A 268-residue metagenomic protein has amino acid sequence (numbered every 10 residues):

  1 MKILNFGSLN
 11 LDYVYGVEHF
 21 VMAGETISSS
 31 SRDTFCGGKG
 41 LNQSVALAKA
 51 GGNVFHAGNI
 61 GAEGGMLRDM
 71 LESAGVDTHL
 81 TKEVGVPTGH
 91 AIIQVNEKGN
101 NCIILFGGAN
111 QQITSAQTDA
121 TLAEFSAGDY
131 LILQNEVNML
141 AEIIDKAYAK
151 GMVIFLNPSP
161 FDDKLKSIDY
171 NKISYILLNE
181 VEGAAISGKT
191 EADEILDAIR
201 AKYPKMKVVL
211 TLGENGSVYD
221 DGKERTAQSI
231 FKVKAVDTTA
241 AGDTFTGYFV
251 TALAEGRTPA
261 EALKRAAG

Functional and structural regions predicted by a protein language model:
M1-A23: Positively charged, low-complexity intrinsically disordered leader regions
K2-I3, A23-H90: Substrate-binding N-lobe of the ribokinase-like
I3-L4, D163, A192-G268: Conserved phosphate-binding/catalytic region of the ribokinase-like
L47, N179, G242: Short, conserved phosphate/pyrophosphate- and ester-handling motifs at nucleotide-, phospho-/glycolipid
A48-K49, Y148, A254: Gly/Ala-rich phosphate-binding loop of Rossmann-like dinucleotide-binding domains, activating on the conserved
H56, T81-E83, I93-Y130: Conserved phosphate-binding/catalytic loop of the ribokinase/pfkB sugar-kinase fold
Y130-E194, G216-S217: Conserved beta-alpha-beta core of the PfkB/ribokinase-like small-molecule kinase fold
